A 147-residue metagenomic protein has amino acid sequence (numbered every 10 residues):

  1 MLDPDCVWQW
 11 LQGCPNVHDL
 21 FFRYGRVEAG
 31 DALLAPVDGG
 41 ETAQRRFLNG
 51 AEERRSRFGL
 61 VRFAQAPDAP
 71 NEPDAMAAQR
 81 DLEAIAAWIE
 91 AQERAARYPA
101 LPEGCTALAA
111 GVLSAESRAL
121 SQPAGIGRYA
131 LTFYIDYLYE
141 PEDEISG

Functional and structural regions predicted by a protein language model:
M1-R23, T42-G147: Charged, amphipathic alpha-helical segments and their flanking helix caps
F22-G30: Short acidic low-complexity segments
A29-F47: Amphipathic, interaction-prone secondary-structure segments
